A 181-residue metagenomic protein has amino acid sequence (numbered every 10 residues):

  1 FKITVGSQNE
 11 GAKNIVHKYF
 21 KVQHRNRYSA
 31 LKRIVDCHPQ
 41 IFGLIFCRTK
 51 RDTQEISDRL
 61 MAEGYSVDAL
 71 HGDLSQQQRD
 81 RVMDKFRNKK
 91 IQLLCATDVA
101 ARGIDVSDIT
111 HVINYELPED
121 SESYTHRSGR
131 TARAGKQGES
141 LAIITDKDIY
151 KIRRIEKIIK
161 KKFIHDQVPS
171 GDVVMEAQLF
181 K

Functional and structural regions predicted by a protein language model:
F1-K181: Conserved helicase RecA-like core
